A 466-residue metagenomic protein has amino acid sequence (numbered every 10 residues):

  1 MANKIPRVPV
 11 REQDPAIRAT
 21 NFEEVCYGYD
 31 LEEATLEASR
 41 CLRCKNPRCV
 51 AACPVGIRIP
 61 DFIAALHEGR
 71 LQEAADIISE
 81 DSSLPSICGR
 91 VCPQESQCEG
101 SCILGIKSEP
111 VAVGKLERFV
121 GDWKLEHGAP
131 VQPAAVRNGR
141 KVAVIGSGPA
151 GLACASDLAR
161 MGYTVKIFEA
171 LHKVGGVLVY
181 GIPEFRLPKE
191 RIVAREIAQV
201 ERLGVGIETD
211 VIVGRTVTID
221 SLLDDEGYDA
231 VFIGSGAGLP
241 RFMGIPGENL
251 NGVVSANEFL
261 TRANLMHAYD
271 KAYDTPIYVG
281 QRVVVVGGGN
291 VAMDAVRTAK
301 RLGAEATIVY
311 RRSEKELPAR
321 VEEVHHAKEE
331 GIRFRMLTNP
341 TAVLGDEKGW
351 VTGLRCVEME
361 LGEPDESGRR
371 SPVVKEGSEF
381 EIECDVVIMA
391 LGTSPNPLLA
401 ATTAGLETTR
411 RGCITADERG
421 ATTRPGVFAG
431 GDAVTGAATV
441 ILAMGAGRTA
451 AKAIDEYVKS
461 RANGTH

Functional and structural regions predicted by a protein language model:
R18-L36, I57-R90, K107-V136, A263-N264: Ferredoxin-type iron-sulfur electron-transfer modules in oxidoreductases and energy-metabolism complexes
S39-D61, S83-I106: Local cysteine-cluster metal-coordination motifs and their immediate loop/turn environment, predominantly Fe-S cluster
E73, V136-R137, K141-I145, I197-I245 (+4 more regions): Feature captures the FAD/FMN-dependent oxidoreductase FAD-binding
V120-V136, A198-R215, P240-L302, T408-R419 (+1 more regions): Glycine-rich dinucleotide-binding loop and its adjacent helix/turn
R140-K166, A292-K300: N-terminal Rossmann-like FAD-binding beta1-loop-alpha1 element of flavoenzymes
T164-I167, L171-R202, I207-E208, V296-A342 (+1 more regions): Rossmann-like dinucleotide-binding cores of NAD(P)H-dependent redox enzymes
N249-G280, P364-A437: FAD-site-proximal beta/loop scaffold in flavoenzymes
A295, A433-R461: A conserved FAD-binding loop/helix module that cradles the flavin
